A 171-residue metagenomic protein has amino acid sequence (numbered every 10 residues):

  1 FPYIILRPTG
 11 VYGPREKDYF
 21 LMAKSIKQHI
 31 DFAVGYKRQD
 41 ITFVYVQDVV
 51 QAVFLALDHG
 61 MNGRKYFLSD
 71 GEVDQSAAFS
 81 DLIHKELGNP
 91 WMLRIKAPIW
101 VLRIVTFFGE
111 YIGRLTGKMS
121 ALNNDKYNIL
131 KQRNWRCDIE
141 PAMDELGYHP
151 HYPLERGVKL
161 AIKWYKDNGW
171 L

Functional and structural regions predicted by a protein language model:
F1-P14: Conserved beta-loop-beta element that borders a ligand/cofactor-binding pocket
P2-I5, F32-A33, F67-L68: Conserved active-site beta-strand element of glycosyltransferases/polysaccharide synthases
E16-L21, V34-L57, G63-R64: Substrate-positioning beta->alpha
A23-V34, N89, L115-A121, E140: A short C-terminal helix-loop "cap" of Rossmann-like NAD(P)-dependent dehydrogenase/epimerase domains
I41-Q47, D74, C137, Y152: Residue-level signal for the nucleotide or nucleotide-sugar donor/cofactor binding architecture
V46, D81, T106-H149: Conserved C-terminal active-site "lid" loop/helix of NAD(P)H-dependent oxidoreductases that clamps the redox cofactor
A56-A121, E155, K159-I162, W170: Mid/C-terminal beta-alpha module of Rossmann-like enzyme folds, strongest in SDR-family dehydrogenases/epimerases
C137-E145, H149, P153-L171: Amphipathic terminal alpha-helices
